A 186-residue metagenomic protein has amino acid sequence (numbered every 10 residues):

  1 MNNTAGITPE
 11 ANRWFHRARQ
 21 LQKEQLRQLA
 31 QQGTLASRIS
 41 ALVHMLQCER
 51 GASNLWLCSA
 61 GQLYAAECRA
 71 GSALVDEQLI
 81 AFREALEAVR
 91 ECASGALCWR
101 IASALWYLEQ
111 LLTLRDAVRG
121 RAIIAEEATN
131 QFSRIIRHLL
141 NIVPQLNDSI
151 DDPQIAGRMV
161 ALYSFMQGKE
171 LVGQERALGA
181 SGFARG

Functional and structural regions predicted by a protein language model:
M1-G186: Hydrophobic alpha-helical segments
